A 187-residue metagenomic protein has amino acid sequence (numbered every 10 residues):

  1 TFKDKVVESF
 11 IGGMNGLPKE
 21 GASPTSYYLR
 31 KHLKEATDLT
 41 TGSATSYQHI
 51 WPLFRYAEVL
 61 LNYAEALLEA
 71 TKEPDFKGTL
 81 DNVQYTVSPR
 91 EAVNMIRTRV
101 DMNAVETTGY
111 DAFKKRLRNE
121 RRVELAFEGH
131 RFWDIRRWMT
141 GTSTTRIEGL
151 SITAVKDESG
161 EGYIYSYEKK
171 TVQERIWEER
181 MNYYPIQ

Functional and structural regions predicted by a protein language model:
T1-Y56: Flexible, polar/acidic helix-loop-strand segments at domain edges
K3, I11, K77, S166 (+1 more regions): Compositionally biased, low-structure terminal segments
G12, A22, Y27, L61-N62 (+4 more regions): Feature representing long, continuous alpha-helical segments
T37, L68, K72, I176-W177 (+1 more regions): Intrinsically disordered, low-complexity segments enriched in glycine/proline and serine/threonine
S46, I50-W51, Q84, R97 (+1 more regions): Long, intrinsically disordered, low-complexity segments
Q48-R99: Extended amphipathic alpha-helical segments enriched in small hydrophobics
